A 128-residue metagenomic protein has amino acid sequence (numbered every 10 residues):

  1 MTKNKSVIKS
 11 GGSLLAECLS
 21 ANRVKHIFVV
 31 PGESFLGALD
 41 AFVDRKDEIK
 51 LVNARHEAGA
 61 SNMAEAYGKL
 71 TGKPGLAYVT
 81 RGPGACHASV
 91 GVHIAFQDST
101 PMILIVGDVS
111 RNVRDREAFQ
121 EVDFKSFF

Functional and structural regions predicted by a protein language model:
T2-F128: N-terminal alpha/beta PP-like core and its mobile active-site loop of ThDP/TPP-dependent enzymes
